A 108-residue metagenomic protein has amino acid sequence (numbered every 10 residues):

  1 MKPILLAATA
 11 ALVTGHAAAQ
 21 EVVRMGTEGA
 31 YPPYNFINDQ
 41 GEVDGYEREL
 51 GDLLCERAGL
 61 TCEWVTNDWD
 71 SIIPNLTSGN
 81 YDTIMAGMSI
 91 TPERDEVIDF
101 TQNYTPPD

Functional and structural regions predicted by a protein language model:
M1-A7: Sec-dependent signal peptide recognition, specifically the positively charged N-region followed immediately by
I4, P33-Y34, N75: Hydrophobic residues in alpha-helical membrane-spanning segments
A7-V13: Bacterial N-terminal signal peptides
T9, T27, T101: Ser/Thr-centric signal marking residues that sit in or immediately flank functional binding/regulatory motifs
G15-A19: Sec/Tat signal peptide C-region and signal peptidase I cleavage site
V22-Y46: Extracytoplasmic "Venus flytrap"
I37-T61: Short, polar/charged alpha-helical segment
D52, T61-D108: Acidic, polar ligand-binding/catalytic clefts
